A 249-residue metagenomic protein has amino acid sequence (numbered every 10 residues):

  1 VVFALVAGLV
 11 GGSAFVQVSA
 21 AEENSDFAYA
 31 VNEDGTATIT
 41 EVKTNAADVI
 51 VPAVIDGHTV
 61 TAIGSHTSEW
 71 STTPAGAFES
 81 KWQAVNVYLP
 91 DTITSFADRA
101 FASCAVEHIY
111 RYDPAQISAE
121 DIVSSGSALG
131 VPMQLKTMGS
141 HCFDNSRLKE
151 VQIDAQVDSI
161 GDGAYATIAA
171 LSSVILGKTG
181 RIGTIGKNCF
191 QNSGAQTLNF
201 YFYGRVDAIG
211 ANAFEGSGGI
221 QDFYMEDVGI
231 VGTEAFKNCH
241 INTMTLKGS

Functional and structural regions predicted by a protein language model:
V1-L9: Sec-dependent N-terminal signal peptides
V6, A30, T40: Residues in well-ordered beta-strands of folded domains
L9-N24: Sec-dependent signal peptide cleavage junction
F27-A28, N32-G35, T44-T61, T73-S95 (+6 more regions): Structural signature of tandem-repeat unit edges
H66, D98-A100, G139-C142, G161-A164 (+3 more regions): Consensus positions within tandem repeat domains that build extended binding/scaffold surfaces
T67-W70, P74-F78, A164: Hydrophobic structural patches
